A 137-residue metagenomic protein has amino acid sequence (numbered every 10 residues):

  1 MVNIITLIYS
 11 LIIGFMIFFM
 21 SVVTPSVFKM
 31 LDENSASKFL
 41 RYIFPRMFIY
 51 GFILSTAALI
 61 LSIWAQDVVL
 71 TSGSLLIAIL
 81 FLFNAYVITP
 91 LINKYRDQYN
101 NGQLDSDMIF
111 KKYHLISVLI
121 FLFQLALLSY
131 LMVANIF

Functional and structural regions predicted by a protein language model:
M1-F137: Polytopic transmembrane helical bundles with strong interfacial aromatic enrichment
